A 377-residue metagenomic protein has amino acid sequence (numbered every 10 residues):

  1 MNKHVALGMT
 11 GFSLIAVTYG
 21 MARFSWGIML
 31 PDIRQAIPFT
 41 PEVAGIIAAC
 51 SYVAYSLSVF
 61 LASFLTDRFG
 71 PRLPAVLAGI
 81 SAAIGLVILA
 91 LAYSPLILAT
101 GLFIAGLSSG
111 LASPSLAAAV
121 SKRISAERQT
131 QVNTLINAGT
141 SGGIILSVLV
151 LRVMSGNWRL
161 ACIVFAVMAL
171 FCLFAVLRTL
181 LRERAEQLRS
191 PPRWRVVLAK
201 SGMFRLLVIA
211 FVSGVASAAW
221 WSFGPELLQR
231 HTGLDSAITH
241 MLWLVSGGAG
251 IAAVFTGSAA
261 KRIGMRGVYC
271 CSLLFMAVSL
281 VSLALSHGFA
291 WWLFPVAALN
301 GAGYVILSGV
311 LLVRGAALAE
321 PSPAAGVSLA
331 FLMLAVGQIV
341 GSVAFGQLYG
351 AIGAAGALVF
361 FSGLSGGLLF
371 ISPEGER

Functional and structural regions predicted by a protein language model:
W26-G27, M203-L244, I251: Extracytoplasmic gate region of multi-pass secondary transporters
L57-P95: Conserved MFS/SLC helix-loop-helix module at the cytosolic interface between two early adjacent transmembrane helices
S58-G70, A252-M265, Y349: Helix-to-loop junctions at the C-terminal end of transmembrane segments in multipass secondary transporters
G101-A138: Cytoplasmic helix-loop-helix junction between adjacent transmembrane helices in 12-TM secondary transporters
A126-L180: Helix-loop-helix hairpin linking two adjacent transmembrane segments in secondary transporters
A161-L177, G356-P373: Symmetry-related core transmembrane helices of the 12-TM Major Facilitator Superfamily/SLC fold
R266-L311: C-terminal transmembrane helical hairpin of 12-TM major facilitator-type secondary transporters
L318-A354, F361: A late C-terminal transmembrane helix in Major Facilitator Superfamily
